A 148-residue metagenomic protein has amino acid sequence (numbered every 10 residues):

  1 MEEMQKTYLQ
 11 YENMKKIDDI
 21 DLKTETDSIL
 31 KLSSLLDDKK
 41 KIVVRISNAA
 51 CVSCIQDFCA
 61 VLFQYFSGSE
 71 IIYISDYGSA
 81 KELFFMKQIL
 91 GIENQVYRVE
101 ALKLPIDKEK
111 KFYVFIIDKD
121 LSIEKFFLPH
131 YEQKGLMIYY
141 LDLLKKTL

Functional and structural regions predicted by a protein language model:
M1-S34: N-terminal "domain-start" segment that seeds a small globular fold
D21-K41, Q64, Y140-L148: N-terminal/domain-start segments enriched in small and hydrophobic, helix-friendly residues, covering either
L30-F63, E70: Short active-site neighborhood of thiol/selenol oxidoreductases, capturing the structured segment around
R45, S69-E82, G91-A101: Thiol-based oxidoreductase modules, predominantly thioredoxin-like and allied folds used for disulfide exchange
N48-S53, G78-A80, P129-E132: Short acidic, S/G/P-rich loop/turn micro-motifs used as interaction or catalytic elements
C59-F63, A80-L83, L141: Extracytoplasmic/secreted envelope proteins and their assembly/folding machinery, especially bacterial periplasmic
F84-I117: Short, internal strand/loop/helix patches that form the active-site neighborhood or redox-interaction surface
I116-L148: Thiol-/selenol-based redox modules, centered on thioredoxin-like and closely related oxidoreductase domains
